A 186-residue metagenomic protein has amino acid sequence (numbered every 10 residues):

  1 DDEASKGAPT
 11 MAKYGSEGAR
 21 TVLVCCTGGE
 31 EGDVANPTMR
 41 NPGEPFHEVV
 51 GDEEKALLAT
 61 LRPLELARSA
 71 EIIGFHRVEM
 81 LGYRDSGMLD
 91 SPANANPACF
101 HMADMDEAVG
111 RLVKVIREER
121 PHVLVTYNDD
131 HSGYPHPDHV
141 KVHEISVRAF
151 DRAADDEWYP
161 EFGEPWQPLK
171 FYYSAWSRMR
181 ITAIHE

Functional and structural regions predicted by a protein language model:
D2-E119, V147-D151, D155: Active-site rim/loop-helix segments in enzyme catalytic domains that contact anionic ligands
S91-N94, A98-E186: Metal-dependent de-N-acetylase/amidase catalytic core
